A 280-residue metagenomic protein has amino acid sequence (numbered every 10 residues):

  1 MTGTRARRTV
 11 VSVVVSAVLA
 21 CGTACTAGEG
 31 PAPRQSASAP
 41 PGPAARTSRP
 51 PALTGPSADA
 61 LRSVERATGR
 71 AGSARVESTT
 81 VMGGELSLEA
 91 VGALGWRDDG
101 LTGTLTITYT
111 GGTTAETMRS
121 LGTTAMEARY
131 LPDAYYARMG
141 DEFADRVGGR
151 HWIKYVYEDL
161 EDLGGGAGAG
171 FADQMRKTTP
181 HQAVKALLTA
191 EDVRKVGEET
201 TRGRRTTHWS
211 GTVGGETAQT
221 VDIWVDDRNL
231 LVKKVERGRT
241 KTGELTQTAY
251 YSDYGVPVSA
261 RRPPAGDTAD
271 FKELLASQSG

Functional and structural regions predicted by a protein language model:
T2-T102, K272-G280: N-terminal leader/targeting segments and the immediate start of mature chains
G69-S73, D98-G100, T123, Y130 (+5 more regions): Extracytoplasmic
R70-E77, D99-T104, A115, R202-S210 (+1 more regions): Short, hydrophobic/aromatic-rich segments at coil-to-beta transitions
S78-T80, T106-Y109, M139-D141, V235-T240: Beta-turn initiation residues at beta-strand->coil junctions
E89-A137: N-terminal beta-strand/beta-hairpin edge segment
P132, Y136-T178: Acidic/charged, solvent-exposed loop-and-adjacent secondary-structure segments enriched in E/D, K/R, S/T, and G/P
K185-R194: A short, amphipathic edge element
E198, R204-G266: Gly/Pro-enriched, hydrophobic low-complexity segments that function as extracytoplasmic propeptides/linkers
